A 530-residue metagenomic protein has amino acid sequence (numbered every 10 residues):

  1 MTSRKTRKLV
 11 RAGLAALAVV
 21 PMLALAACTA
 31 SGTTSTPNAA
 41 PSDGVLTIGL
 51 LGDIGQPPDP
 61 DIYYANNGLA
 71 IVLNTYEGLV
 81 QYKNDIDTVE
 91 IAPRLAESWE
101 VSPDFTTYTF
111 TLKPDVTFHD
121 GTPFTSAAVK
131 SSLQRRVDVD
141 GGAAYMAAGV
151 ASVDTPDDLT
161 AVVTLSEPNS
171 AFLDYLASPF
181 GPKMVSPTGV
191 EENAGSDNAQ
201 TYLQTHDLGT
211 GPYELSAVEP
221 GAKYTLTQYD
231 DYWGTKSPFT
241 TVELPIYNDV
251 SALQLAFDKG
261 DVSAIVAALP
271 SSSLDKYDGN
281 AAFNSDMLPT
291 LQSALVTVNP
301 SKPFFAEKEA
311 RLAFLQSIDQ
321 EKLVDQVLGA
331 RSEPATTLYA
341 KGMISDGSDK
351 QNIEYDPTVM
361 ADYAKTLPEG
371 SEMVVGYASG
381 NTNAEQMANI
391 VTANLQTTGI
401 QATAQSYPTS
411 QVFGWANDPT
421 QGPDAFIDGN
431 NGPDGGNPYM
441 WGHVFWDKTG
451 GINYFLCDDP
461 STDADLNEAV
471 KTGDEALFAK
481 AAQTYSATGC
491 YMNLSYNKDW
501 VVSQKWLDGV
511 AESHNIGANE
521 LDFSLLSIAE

Functional and structural regions predicted by a protein language model:
G49-V101, Q134, L208-G209: N-terminal lobe/hinge region of extracytoplasmic solute-binding protein
P58, S301, F305-M343, Q386-M387 (+2 more regions): Periplasmic-binding protein-like
Y145-N193, A217: Surface-exposed binding/hinge segments that line and control ligand-binding clefts or catalytic entry sites
F180-T235: Gly/Pro-rich hinge or "lid" segments in bacterial periplasmic/extracellular proteins
T201, Y229-D275: Ligand-site clamp/hinge motif
G329-T366, S379-Q386: Structural transition elements
A404, S410-V412, M440-K505, A529-E530: Extracytoplasmic/peripheral linker and loop segments enriched in polar/acidic and small residues with frequent Thr/Pro
V501-E530: Long beta-strand-rich cores associated with HINT superfamily self-processing modules
